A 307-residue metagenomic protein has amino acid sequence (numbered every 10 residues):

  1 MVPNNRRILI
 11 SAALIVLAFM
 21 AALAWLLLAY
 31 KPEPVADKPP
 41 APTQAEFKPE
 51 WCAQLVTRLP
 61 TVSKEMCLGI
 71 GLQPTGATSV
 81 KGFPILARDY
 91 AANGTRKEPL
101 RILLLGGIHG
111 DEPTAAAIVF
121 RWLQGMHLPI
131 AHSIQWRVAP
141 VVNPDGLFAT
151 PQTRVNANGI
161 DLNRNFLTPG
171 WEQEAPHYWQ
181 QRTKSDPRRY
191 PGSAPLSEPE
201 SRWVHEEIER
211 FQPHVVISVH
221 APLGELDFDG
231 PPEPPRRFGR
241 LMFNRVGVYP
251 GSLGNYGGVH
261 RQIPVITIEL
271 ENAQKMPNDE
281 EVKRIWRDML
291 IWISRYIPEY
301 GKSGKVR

Functional and structural regions predicted by a protein language model:
V2-L17: N-terminal Sec-pathway targeting helices
M20-L86: Short glycine- and acidic-rich boundary segments immediately preceding or forming the N-terminal edge of structured
L72, A87, L104, V138 (+2 more regions): Conserved beta-strand scaffold positions in the cores of enzyme catalytic domains, especially in NTP/NDP-utilizing
T75-A77, G239-G251: Short, Gly/Ser/Thr-enriched beta-strand-loop segments that form substrate-interacting elements of hydrolase/peptidase
A87-E98: Short beta-strand-to-loop junctions in surface cap/lid or active-site-entrance loops
E98-P99, L103, E112-R245: Active-site/substrate-binding loop(s) of hydrolase catalytic cores
E225-D229, R237-F238, G251-R307: Active-site-adjacent mobile loop/cap segments within catalytic or ligand-binding domains
